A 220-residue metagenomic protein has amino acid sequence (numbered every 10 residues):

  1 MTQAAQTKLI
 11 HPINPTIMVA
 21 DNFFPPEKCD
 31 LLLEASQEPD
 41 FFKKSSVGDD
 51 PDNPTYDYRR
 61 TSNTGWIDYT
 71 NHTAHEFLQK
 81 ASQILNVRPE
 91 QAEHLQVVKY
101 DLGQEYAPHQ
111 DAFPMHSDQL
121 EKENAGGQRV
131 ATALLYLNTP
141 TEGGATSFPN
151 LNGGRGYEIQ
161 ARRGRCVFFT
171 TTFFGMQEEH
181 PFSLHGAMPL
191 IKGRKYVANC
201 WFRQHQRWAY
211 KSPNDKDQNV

Functional and structural regions predicted by a protein language model:
M1-V220: Fe(II)/2-oxoglutarate oxygenase catalytic core
